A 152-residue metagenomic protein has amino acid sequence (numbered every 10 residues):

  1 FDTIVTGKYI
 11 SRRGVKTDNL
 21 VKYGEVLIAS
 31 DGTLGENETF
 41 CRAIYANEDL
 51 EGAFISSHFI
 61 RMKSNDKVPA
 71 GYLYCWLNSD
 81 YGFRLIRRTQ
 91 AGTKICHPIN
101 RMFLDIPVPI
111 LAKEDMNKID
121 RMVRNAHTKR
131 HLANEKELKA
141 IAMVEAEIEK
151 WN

Functional and structural regions predicted by a protein language model:
F1-V26: Sequence-specific dsDNA recognition surfaces
D2, N37-T39, G52, Y72 (+2 more regions): Extended hydrophobic-aromatic, low-complexity segments
N19, Y23-C75: A short beta-sheet element
L27-S30, W76-D80, M122, A126 (+2 more regions): Generic, well-ordered alpha-helical scaffold segments in large soluble proteins
G52-I60, Q90-D115: A short glycine-rich beta-alpha junction/loop motif
K67-Y74, M102-L138, A142: Amphipathic alpha-helical segments
G71-T93, H97: Short, positively charged
L138-N152: Amphipathic alpha-helical segments that form coiled-coils or helix-hairpins used for dimerization/assembly
